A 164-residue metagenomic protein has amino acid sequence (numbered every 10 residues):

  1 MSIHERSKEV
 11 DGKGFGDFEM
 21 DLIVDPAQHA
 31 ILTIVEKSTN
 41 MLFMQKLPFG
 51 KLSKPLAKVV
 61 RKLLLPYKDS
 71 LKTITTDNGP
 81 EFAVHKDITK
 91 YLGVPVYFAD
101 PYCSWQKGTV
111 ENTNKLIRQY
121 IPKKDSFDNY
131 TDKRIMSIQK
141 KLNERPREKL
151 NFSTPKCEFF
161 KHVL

Functional and structural regions predicted by a protein language model:
M1-L32: Mobile-element integrase/transposase regions, centering on the N-terminal DNA-binding/Zn-coordinating module
D21, N40, V60, I74-D77 (+3 more regions): Mobile genetic element proteins and their domesticated derivatives, centered on retroelements and DNA transposons
V24-A27, M44-K68: Active-site beta-loop-alpha junctions of metal-dependent nucleic acid enzymes, especially the RNase H-like/DDE
A30, V84-D87, T109: Short, well-ordered secondary-structure micro-motifs
E36-K37: Short, acidic, Ser/Thr-enriched surface-loop or helix-capping motifs
M41-Q45, F98: Short small-residue beta-strand/loop micro-motif enriched in glycine and branched aliphatics
L65, T89-L164: Charged alpha-helix within mobile-element recombinases
D69-V84: Acidic/histidine-rich, metal-coordinating catalytic segments
